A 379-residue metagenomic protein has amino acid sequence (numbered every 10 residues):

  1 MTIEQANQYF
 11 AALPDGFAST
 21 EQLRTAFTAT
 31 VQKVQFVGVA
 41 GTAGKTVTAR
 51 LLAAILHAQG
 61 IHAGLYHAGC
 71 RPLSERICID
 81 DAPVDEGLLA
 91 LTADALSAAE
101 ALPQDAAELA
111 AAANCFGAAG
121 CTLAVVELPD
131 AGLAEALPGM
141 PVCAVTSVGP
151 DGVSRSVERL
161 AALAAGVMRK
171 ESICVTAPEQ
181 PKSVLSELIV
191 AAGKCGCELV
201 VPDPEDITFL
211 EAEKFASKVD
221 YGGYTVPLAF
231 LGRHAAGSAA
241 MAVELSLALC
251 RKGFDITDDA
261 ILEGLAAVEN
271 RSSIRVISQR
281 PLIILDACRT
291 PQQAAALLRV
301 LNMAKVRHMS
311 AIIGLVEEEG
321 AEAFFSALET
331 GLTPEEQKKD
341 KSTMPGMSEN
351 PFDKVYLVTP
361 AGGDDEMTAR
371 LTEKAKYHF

Functional and structural regions predicted by a protein language model:
M1-G41, T48, A54, A58-Q59: Short functional linear segments
L52, A112, L188: Aromatic/hydrophobic pocket-lining residues that form π-stacking "cages" and hydrophobic walls in ligand
L52-H57, F116, L249, A375: Hydrophobic alpha-helical packing residues
A58-P141, V153-V157: ATP-dependent carboxylate-amine ligase catalytic core
Y66, T176-E179, A191-E213, A229-R233 (+6 more regions): Beta-strand->loop->alpha-helix junctions that form or flank phosphate-binding loops in nucleotide-handling enzymes
A119-L123, E127, A134-T225, A239-D259: Acidic, Mg2+-coordinating active-site environments of NTP-dependent enzymes
L123, L133-A144, V148-G152, R159 (+1 more regions): Nucleotide phosphate-binding/pyrophosphate-handling subdomain across enzymes that bind or process nucleotide phosphates
E179-G196, L282-I284, F325-F379: C-terminal helical cap/extension that packs against the catalytic core of soluble nucleotide-cofactor enzymes
